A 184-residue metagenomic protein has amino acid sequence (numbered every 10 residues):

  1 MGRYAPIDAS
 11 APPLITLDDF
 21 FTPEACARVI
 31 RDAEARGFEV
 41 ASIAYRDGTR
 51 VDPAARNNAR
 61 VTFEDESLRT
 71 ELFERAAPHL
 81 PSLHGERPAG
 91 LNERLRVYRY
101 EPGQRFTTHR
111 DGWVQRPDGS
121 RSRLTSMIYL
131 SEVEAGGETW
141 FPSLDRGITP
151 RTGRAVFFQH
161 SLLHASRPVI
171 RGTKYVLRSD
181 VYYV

Functional and structural regions predicted by a protein language model:
M1-T125, Y129-A155, S161-V184: Fe(II)/2-oxoglutarate oxygenase catalytic core
